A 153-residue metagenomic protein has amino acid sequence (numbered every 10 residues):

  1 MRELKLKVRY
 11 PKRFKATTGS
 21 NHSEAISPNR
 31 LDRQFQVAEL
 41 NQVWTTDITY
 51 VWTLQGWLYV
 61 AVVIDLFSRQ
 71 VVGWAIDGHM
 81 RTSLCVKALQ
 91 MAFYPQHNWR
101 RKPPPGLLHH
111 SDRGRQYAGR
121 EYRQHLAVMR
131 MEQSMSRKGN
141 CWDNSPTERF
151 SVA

Functional and structural regions predicted by a protein language model:
M1-A153: Charged DNA-binding/catalytic regions of mobile-element recombinases
